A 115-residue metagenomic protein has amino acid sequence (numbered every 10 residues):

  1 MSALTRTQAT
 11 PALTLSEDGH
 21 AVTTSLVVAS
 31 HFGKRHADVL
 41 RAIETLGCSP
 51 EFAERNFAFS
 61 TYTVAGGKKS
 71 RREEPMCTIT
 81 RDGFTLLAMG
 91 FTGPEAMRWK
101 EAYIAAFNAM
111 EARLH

Functional and structural regions predicted by a protein language model:
M1-H115: An anion-engaging/catalytic patch
